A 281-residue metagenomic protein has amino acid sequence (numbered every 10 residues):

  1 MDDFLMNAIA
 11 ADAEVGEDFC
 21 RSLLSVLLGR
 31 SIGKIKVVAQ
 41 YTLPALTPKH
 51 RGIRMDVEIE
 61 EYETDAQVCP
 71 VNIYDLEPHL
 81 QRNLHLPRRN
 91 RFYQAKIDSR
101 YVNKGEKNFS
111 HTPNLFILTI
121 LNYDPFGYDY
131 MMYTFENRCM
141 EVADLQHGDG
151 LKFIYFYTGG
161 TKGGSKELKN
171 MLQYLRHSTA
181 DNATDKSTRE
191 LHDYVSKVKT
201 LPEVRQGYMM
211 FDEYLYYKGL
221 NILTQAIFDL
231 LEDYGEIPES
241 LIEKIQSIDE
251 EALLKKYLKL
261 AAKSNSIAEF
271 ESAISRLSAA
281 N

Functional and structural regions predicted by a protein language model:
M1-K152, K162, Y217, A268-E271 (+1 more regions): Accessory alpha/beta interaction modules
F4, E60-P70, Y74-H79, K166-N281: Short, charged alpha-helical interaction segments and adjacent helix-coil junctions
A10-A11, T158-K162, S178-N182: Generic amphipathic alpha-helical segments used as scaffolds and interaction surfaces in large, multi-domain proteins
A39, C139-E141, Y157, T179 (+1 more regions): Short, solvent-exposed coil/turn linker segments
N137, L151-T158, G163, L168-L175: C-terminal segments that line or cap access tunnels to active or ligand-binding sites in enzymes and enzyme-associated
